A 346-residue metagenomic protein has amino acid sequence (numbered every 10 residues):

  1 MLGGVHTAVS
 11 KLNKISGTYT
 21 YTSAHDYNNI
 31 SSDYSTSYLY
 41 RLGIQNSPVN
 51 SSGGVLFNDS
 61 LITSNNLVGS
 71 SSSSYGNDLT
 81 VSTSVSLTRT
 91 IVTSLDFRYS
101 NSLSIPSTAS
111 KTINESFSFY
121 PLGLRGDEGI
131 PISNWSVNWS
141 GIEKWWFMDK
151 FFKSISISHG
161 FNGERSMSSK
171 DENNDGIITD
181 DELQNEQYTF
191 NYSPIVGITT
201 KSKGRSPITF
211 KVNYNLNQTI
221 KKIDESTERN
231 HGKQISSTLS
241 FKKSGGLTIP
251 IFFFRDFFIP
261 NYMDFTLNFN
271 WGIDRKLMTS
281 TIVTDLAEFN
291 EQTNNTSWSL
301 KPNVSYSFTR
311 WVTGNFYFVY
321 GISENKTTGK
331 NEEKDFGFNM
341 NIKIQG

Functional and structural regions predicted by a protein language model:
M1-G346: Exposed, low-structure sequence patches enriched in small/polar residues
